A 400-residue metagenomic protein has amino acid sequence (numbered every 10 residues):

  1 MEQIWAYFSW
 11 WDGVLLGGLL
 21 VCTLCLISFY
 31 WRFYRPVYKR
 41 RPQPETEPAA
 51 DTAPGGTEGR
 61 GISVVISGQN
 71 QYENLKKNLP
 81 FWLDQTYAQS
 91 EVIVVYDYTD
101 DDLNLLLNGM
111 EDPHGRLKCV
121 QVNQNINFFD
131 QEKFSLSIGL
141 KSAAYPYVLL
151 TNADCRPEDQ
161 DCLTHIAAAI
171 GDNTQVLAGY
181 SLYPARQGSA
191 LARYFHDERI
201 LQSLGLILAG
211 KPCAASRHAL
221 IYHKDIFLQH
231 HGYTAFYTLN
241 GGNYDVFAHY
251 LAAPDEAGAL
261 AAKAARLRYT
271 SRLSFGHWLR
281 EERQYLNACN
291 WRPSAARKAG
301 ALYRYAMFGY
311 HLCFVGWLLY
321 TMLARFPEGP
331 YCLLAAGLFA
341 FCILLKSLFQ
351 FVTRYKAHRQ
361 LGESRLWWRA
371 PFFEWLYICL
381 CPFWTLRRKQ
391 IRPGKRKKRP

Functional and structural regions predicted by a protein language model:
M1-A53, R354, C381: N-terminal membrane-anchoring/stem segments of glycan-assembly enzymes
R60-S63, E91: Cell-envelope/extracellular polymer assembly enzymes that use nucleotide-activated donors
P80-N125: Acidic donor-binding segment of Leloir-type glycosyltransferases
Q121, I126-Q131, S135, G139 (+3 more regions): Long helical/loop segments within the catalytic core of UDP-sugar-dependent glycosyltransferases, especially the large
V148: Short aromatic/hydrophobic "clamp" motif used to bind/position activated sugar donors
A153-A168: Acidic donor-binding/catalytic loop of UDP-sugar-dependent glycosyltransferases, especially processive GT2
V176-R199, L228, T234-A301: Catalytic donor/gating beta->alpha subdomain of glycosyltransferases that bind UDP-sugars
M307-P393: Membrane-embedded multi-pass helical conduit in multi-pass membrane proteins, especially envelope-biosynthetic
